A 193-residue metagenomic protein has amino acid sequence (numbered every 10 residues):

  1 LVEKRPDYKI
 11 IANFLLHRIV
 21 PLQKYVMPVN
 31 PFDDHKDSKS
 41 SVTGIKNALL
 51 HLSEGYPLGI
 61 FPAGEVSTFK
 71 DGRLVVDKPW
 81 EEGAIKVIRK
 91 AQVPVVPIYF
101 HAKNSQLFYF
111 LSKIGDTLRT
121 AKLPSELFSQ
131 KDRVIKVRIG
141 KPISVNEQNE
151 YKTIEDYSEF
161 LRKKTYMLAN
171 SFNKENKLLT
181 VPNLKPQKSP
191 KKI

Functional and structural regions predicted by a protein language model:
L1-S38: Catalytic core of membrane glycerolipid acyltransferases/transacylases, capturing the structured, soluble-facing
V42-I193: Non-catalytic C-terminal accessory region of glycerolipid acyltransferases and related lyso-lipid remodeling enzymes
